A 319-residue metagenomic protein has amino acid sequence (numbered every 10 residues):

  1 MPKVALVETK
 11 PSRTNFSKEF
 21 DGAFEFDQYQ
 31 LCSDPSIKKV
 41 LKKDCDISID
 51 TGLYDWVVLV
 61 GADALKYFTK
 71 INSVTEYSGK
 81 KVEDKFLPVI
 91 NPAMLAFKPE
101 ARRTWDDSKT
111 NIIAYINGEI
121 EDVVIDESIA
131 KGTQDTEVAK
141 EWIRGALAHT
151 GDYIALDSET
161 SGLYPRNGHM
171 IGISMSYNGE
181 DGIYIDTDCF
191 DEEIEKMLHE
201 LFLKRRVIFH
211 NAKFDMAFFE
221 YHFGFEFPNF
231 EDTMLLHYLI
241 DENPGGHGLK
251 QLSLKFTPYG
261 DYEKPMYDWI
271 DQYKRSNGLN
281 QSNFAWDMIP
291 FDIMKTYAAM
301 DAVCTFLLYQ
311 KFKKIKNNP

Functional and structural regions predicted by a protein language model:
M1-D122: A polyanion-binding, active-site-adjacent surface
L6-V7, V89, I154-D157, F230-E231: Short hydrophobic beta-strand that contains or immediately precedes a catalytic carboxylate
Q28, S158, N211-F214: Flexible glycine-rich surface loops and low-complexity tracts that mediate binding to linear polymers
K43-L53, G145-A146, D191-R205: Short, basic/hydrophobic alpha-helical segments
D55-A62, A155, R205-A212: Acidic beta-strand-to-loop metal/phosphate-binding motif
L95, I116-Q134, Y164, G168-N318: Active-site-proximal helix-loop-helix substrate-binding element of RNase H-like nuclease domains
N111-I154, S158, R166: DnaQ-like (DEDDh/DEDDy) 3′-5′ exonuclease domain used for proofreading and 3′-end trimming on nucleic acids
